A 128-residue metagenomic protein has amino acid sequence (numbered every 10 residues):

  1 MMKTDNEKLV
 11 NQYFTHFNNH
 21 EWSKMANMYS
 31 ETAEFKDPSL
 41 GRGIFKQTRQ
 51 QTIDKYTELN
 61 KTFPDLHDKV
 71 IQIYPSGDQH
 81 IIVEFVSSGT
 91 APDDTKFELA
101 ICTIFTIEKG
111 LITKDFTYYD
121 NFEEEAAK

Functional and structural regions predicted by a protein language model:
M1-N27, E31, A126-K128: Short, low-complexity N-terminal intrinsically disordered segments enriched in polar/charged residues
M28, S76-Q79, F105-I112: Short, solvent-exposed coil/turn segments at beta-strand boundaries
S30-S76: A solvent-exposed, acidic/Ser-Thr-rich amphipathic alpha-helical stretch
H67-D68, F97-T103: Short, surface-exposed coil-to-beta transition loops
D78-S87: A short hydrophobic beta-strand element
S87-G89, I107: Hydrophobic beta-strand positions in extracellular immunoglobulin-like domains
G89-F97: Short, cysteine-centered beta-strand-loop-beta hairpins and adjacent loop/turn segments enriched in charged/polar
T103-A126: Short beta-strand edge/turn micro-motifs at domain boundaries
